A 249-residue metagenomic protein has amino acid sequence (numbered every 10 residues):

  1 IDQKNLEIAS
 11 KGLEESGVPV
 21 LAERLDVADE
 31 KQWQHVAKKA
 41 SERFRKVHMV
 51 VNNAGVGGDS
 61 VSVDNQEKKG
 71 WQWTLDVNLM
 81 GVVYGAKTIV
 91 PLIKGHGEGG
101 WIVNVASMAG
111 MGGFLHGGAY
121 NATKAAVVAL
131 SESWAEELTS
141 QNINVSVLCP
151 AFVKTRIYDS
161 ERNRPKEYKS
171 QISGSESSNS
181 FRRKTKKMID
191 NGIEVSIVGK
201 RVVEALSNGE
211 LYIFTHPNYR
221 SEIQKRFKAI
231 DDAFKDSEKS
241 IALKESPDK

Functional and structural regions predicted by a protein language model:
Q3-K4, R24-H35, K68: The beta1-alpha1 cofactor-binding region of Rossmann-like NAD(H)/NADP(H)-dependent oxidoreductases
V61-V63, E67-Q72: Substrate-binding pocket helix/loop in short-chain dehydrogenase/reductase
A86, T123: Active-site helix of classical SDR
S107: Residue(s) in the substrate-gating loop at a strand-loop-helix junction that position the organic substrate next
G112, S133-I143: Active-site-adjacent segment of SDR/Rossmann-fold oxidoreductases
G112-G118: Active-site loop immediately N-terminal to the catalytic Tyr-X3-Lys motif of short-chain dehydrogenase/reductase
S140-I213: SDR active-site lid
